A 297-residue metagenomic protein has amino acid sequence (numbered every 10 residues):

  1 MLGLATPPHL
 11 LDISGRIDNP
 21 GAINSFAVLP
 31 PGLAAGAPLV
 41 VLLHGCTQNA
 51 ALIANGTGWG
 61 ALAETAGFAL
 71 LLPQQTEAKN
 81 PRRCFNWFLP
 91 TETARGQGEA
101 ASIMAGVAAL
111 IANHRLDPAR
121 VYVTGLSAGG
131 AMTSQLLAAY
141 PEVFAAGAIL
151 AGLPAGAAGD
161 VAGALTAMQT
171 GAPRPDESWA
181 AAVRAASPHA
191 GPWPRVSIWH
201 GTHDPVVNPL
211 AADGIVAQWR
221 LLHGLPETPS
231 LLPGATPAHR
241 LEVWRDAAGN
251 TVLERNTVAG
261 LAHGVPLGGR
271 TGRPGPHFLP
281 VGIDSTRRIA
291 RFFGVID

Functional and structural regions predicted by a protein language model:
M1-L39, A51-G58, L62-A69, R95 (+10 more regions): A domain-start/cap signature at the N-terminus of enzymes
L42-G45, L72, T257: Structural cue for short, hydrophobic secondary-structure segments
G45-N49, L261: Active-site glycine-rich loops that stabilize anionic/oxyanionic intermediates across multiple enzyme folds
Q74-G98, V161: Cap/lid segment of the alpha/beta-hydrolase catalytic domain
T91-H114, Q135: Alpha/beta-hydrolase active-site loop
V143-P154: A conserved short beta-strand
I198-H200, D204: Short beta-strand/loop motif that positions the catalytic acidic residue of the alpha/beta-hydrolase fold
V206-A211, P266: Conserved alpha/beta-hydrolase "acid-adjacent" motif
